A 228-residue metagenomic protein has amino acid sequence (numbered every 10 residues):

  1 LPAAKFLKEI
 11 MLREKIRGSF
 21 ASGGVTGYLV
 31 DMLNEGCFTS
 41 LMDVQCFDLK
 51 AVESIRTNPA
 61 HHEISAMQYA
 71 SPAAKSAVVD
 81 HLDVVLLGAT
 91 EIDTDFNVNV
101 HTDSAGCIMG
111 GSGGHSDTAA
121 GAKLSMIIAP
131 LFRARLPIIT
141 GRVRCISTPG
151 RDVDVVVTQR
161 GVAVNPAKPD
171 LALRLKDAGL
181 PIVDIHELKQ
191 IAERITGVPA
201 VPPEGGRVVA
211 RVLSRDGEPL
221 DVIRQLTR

Functional and structural regions predicted by a protein language model:
P2-M11, K15-G18, Y28-R228: Conserved phosphate- and dinucleotide-binding cores of soluble alpha/beta proteins, encompassing both enzyme active
